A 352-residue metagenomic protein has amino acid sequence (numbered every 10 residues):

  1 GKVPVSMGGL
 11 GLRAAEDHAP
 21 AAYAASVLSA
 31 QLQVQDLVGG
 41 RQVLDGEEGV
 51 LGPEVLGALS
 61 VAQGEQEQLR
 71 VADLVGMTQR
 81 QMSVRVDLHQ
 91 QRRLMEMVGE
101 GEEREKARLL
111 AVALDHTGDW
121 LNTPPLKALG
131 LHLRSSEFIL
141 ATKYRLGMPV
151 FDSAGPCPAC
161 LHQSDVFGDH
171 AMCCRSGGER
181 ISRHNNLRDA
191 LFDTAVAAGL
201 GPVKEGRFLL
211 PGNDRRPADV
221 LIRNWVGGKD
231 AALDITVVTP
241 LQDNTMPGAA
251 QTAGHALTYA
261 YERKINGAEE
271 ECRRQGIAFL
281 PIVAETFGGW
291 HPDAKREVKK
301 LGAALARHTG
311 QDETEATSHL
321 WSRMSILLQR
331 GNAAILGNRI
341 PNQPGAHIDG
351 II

Functional and structural regions predicted by a protein language model:
G1-R41: Amphipathic alpha-helical/coiled-coil segments positioned at domain termini
L10, A14-D17, A24, C157-L187: Short Cys/His-based metal-binding microdomains
A30-Q66, D193: Charge-dense polyanion-binding interfaces
S60-L161, E179, D193, A197 (+4 more regions): Non-catalytic C-terminal interaction segments of nucleic acid-processing enzymes
N185-G199: Inter-domain linker/hinge segments that demarcate the starts of reverse transcriptase and RNase H-type modules
G201-V203: Conserved RecA-like helicase motor-core motifs
P217-L221: Phosphate-end processing signature that detects enzymes handling 5′-triphosphorylated RNA and polyphosphate
